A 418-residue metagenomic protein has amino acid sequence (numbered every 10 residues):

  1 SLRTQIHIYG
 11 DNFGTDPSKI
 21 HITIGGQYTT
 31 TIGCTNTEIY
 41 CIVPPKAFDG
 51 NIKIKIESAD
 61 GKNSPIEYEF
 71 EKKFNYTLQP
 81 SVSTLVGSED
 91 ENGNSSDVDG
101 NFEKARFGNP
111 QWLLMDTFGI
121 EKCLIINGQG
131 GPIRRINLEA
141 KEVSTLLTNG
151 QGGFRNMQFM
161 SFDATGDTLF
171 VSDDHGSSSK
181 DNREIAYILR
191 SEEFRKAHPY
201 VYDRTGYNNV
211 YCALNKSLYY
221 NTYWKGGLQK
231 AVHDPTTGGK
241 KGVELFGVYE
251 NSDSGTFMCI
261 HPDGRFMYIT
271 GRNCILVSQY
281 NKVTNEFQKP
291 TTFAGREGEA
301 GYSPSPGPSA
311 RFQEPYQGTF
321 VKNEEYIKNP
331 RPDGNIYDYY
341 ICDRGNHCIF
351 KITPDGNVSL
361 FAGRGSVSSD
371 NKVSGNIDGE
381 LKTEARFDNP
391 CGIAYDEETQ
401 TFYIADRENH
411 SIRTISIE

Functional and structural regions predicted by a protein language model:
S1-S83, T236, K282-N285: Ser/Thr/Pro-rich low-complexity tracts
I8, T77-N109, A140-Q158, D174-G176 (+4 more regions): Gly/Pro-rich loop segments of beta-rich domains
M115-I120, F162-G166, C212-N215, I260-G264 (+2 more regions): Residue-level detector of Asp-centered blade-edge/turn motifs that repeat once per structural unit in beta-propeller
I125-N127, F170-S172, Y220-N221, Y268-I269 (+2 more regions): Residue position within the beta-strands of beta-propeller blades
Y187-E193, A231-G238, V277-N285, I415-E418: Short loop/turn segments immediately following beta-strands, especially the blade-tip and inter-blade linker loops
N389-E418: Blade-level signature of beta-propeller repeat domains, shared across WD40, Kelch, NHL, RCC1 and BNR/Asp-box propellers
